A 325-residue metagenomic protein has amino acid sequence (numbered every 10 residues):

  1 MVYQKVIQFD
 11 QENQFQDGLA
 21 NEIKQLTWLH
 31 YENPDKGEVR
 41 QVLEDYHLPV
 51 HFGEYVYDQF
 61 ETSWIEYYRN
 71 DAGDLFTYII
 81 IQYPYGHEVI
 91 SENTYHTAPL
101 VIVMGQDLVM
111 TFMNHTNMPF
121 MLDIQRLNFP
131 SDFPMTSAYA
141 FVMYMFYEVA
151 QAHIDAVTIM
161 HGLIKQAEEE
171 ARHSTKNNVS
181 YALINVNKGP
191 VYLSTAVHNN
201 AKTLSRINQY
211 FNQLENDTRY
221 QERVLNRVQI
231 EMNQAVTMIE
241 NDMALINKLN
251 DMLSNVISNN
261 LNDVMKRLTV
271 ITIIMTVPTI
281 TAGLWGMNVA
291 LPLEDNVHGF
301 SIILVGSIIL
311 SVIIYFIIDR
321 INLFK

Functional and structural regions predicted by a protein language model:
M1-D132, T203-D217, I318-K325: Helix-boundary and N-terminal cytosolic regulatory elements
I23-Q25, F141, N178-V179, G299-F300: A short, structure-level motif marking secondary-structure boundaries and short turns
P34, S63-E66, P84, D155 (+4 more regions): Proline-rich low-complexity regions
P49, D71-A72, S137-F141, A282: Non-transmembrane, interaction-prone segments in cytosolic or luminal domains
Y57-E61, A171, N178, N185 (+4 more regions): Residue-level signal for alpha-helical context at structural boundaries
R69-A72, K188, Y192-T195, F211 (+4 more regions): Short alpha-helix boundary/capping motifs
P84-H87, T94-V256: Extended amphipathic alpha-helical scaffolding segments in membrane-proximal extra-membrane regions of membrane
I230-K325: Hydrophobic alpha-helical transmembrane segments and their immediately adjacent juxtamembrane loops
